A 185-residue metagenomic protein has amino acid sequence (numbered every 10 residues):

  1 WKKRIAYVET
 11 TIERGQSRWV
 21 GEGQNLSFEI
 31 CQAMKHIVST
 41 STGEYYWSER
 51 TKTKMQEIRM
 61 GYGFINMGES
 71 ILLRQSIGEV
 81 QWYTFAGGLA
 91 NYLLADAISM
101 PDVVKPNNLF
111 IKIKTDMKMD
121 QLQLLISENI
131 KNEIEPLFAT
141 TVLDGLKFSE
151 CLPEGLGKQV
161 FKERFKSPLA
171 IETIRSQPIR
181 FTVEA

Functional and structural regions predicted by a protein language model:
W1-A185: C-terminal effector modules of nucleic-acid-centric enzymes and ribosome-associated factors
